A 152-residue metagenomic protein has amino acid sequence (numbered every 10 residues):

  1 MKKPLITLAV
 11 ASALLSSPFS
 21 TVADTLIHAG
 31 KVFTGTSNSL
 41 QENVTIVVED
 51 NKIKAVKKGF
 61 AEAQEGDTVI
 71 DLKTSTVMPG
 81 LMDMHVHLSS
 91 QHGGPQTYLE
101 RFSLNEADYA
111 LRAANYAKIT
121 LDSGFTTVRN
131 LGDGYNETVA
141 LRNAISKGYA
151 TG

Functional and structural regions predicted by a protein language model:
M1-L8: Bacterial N-terminal signal peptides that target proteins for export
A11-S12: Repetitive helical segments and hydrophobic/amphipathic motifs
S17-P18: N-terminal signal peptide c-region/cleavage motif recognized by signal peptidases
T21-A23: Boundary at the C-terminal end of the N-terminal hydrophobic targeting segment
V32, T36-M78: Histidine-rich, glycine-flanked metal-binding segment
E65, T151-G152: Short acidic capping loops at alpha-helix termini that bridge into adjacent secondary structure
T76-A144, Y149: Metal-associated gating/positioning segment near the N- to mid-region
